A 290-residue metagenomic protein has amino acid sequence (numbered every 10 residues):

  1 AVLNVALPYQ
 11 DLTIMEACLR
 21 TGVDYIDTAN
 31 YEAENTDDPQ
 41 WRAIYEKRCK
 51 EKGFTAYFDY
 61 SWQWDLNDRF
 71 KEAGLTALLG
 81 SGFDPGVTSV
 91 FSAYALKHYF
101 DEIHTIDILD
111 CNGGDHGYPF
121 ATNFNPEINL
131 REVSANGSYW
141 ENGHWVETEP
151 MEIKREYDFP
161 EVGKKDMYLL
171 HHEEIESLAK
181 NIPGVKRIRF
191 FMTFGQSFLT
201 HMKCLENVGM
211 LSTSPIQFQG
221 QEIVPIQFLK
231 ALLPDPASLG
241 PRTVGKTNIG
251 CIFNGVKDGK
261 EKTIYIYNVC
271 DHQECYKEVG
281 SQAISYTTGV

Functional and structural regions predicted by a protein language model:
V2-V5: Periplasmic-binding protein-like
P8-F124: Glycine-/Pro-rich loop/turn segments that contact NAD(P) or position catalytic residues in Rossmann-like domains
K97-V290: C-terminal catalytic/substrate-binding lobe primarily of soluble NAD(P)-dependent oxidoreductases
